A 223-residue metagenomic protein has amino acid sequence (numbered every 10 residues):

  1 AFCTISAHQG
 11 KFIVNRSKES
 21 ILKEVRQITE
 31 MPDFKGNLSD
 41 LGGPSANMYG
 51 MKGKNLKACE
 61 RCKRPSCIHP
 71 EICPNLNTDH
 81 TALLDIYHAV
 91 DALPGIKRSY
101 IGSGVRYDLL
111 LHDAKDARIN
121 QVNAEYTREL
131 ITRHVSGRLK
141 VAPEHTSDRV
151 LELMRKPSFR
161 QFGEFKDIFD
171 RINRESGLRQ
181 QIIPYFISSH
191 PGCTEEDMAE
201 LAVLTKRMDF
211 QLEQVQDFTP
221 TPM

Functional and structural regions predicted by a protein language model:
A1-E19: Canonical Radical SAM [4Fe-4S] cluster-binding loop centered on the CxxxCxxC motif and its immediate flanking residues
F2, D33, L212: Flexible, acidic glycine-rich loops studded with aromatic residues
H8, G43, P220: Short, ordered loop/turn segments at secondary-structure junctions
E24: Conserved catalytic cores of very large enzyme subunits
Q27-I183, S188-P191: Conserved SAM/AdoMet-binding glycine-rich loop
H190-R207: Catalytic cores of alpha/beta
E196, M208-Q211, D217-M223: C-terminal accessory regions of radical SAM enzymes
